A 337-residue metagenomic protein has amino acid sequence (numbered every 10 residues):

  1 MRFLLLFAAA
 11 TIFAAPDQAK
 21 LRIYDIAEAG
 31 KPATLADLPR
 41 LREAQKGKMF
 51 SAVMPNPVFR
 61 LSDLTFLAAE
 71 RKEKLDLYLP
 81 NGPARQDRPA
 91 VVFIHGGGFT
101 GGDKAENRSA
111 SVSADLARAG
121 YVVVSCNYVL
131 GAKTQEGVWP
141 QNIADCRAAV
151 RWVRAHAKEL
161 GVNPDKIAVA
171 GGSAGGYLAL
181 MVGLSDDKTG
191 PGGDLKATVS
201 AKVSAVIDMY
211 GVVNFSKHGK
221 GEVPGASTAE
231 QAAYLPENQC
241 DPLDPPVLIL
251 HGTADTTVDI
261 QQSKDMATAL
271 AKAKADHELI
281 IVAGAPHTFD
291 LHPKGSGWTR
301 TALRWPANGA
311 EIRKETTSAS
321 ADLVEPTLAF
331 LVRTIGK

Functional and structural regions predicted by a protein language model:
D25-Q86: N-terminal cap/lid segment of alpha/beta-hydrolase-fold proteins
D87-G98: Short beta-strand element of the alpha/beta-hydrolase
A90, A117-N127, A168, E278: A fold-wide structural signal in alpha/beta-hydrolase
D103-V112, V124-P164: Catalytic nucleophile-loop/oxyanion-hole region of alpha/beta-hydrolase and closely related hydrolase-like folds
A148-P224, E230-A232, P236: Primarily recognizes the serine-hydrolase "nucleophile elbow" in alpha/beta-hydrolase and SGNH/GDSL folds
L243, I249-H251, D255: Short beta-strand/loop motif that positions the catalytic acidic residue of the alpha/beta-hydrolase fold
T256-D265: Conserved alpha/beta-hydrolase "acid-adjacent" motif
K264, A271-K337: C-terminal catalytic histidine-bearing segment of alpha/beta-hydrolase fold enzymes
